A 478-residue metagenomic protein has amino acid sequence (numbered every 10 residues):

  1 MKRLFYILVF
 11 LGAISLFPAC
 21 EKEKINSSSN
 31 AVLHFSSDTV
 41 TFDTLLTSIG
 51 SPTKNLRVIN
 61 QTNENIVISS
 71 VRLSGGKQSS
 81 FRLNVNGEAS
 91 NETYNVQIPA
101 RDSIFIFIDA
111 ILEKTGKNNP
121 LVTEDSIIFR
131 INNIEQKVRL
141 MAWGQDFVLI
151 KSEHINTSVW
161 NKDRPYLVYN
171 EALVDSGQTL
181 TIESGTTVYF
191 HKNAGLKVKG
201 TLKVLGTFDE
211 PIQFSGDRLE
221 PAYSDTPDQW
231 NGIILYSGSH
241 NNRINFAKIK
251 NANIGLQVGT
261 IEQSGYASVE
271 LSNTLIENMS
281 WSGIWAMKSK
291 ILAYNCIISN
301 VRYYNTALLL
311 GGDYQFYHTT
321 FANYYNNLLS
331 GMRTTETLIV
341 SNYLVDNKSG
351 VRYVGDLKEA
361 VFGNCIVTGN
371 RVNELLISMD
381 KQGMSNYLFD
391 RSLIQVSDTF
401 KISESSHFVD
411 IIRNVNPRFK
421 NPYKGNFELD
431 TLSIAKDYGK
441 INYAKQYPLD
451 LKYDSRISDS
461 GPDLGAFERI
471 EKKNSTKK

Functional and structural regions predicted by a protein language model:
L4-I14: Sec-dependent N-terminal signal peptides
L16-A19: C-terminal motif of bacterial Sec signal peptides marking the signal peptidase cleavage site
E21-N26, L33-T44, I49-S51, N55 (+5 more regions): Beta-strand/loop edge motif enriched in small/polar residues
S51-T53, N63-I68: Short acidic/proline- and small/hydrophobic-mixed sequence motifs that coincide with surface turns and coil-to-beta
V58-T62: Asparagine-centered strand-capping/turn motif at beta-strand->loop junctions
S74-E92: Short, solvent-exposed loop/linker segments at beta-strand-coil boundaries, enriched for Pro/Gly and Ser/Thr
